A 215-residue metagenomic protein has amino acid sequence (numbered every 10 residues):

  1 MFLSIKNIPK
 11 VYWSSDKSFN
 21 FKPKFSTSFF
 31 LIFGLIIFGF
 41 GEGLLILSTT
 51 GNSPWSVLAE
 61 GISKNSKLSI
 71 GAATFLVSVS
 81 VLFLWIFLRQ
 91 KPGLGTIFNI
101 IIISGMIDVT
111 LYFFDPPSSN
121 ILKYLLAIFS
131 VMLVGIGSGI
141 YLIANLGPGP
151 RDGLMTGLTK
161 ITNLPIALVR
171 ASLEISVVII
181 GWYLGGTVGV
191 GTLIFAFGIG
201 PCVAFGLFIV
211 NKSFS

Functional and structural regions predicted by a protein language model:
F2-S215: Core subunits and conserved enzymes of cellular information-processing and envelope-translocation systems across
